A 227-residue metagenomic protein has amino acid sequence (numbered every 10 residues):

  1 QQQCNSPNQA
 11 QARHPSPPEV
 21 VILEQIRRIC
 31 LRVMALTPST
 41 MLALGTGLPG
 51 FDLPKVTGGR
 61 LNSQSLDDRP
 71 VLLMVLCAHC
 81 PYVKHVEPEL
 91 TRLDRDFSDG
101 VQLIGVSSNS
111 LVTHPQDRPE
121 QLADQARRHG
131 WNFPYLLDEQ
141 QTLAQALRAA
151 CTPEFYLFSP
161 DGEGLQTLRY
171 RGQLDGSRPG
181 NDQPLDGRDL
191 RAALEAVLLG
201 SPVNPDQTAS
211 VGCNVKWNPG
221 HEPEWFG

Functional and structural regions predicted by a protein language model:
Q1-Q9: Short, charge-rich patches within N-terminal targeting peptides
S16-V33: Short, Lys/Arg-enriched N-terminal segments with co-localized hydrophobic residues within the first ~10-30 amino acids
I26, V33-L198, V203-N204, H221: Chalcogenol-based redox active-site neighborhoods
S201-G227: Acidic/histidine-enriched, glycine/proline-rich intrinsically disordered or flexible terminal extensions
